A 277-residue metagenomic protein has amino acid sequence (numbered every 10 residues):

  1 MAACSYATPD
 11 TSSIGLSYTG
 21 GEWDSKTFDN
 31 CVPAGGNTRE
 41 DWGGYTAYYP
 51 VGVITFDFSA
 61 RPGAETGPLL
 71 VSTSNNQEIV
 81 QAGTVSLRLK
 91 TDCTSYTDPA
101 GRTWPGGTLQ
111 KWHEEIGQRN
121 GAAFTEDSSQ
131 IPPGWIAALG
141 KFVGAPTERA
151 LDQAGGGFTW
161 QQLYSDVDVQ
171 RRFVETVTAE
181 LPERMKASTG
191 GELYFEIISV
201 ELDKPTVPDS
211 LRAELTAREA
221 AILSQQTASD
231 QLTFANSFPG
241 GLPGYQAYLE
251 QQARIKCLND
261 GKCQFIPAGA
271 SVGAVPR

Functional and structural regions predicted by a protein language model:
T8-W23: Alpha-helical transmembrane signal-anchor/signal-peptide segments
T11-S12, K26-I54: Post-signal-peptide N-terminal segment of Sec-exported extracytoplasmic proteins
W23-F28, F265: A compositional/sequence signature of small-hydrophobic, Ser/Thr/Pro-rich patches that often harbor a TxxH
F58-S199, K204: Amphipathic, interface-forming alpha-helical segments with heptad-repeat character
E192, I197-I222: Long, amphipathic alpha-helical segments that form or neighbor coiled-coils/leucine zippers used for dimerization
S210-R277: Assembly-interface segments of oligomeric complexes
